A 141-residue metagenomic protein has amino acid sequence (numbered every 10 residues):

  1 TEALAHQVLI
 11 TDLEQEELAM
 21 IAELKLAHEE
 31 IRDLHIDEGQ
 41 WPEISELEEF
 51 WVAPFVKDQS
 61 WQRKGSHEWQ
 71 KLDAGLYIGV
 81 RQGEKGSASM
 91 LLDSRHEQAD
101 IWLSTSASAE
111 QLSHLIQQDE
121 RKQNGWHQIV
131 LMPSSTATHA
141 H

Functional and structural regions predicted by a protein language model:
T1-A3: Membrane-interface motif at the C-terminal end of an N-terminal transmembrane signal
H6-D12, I31-D58: Short, glycine/small-hydrophobic-rich surface segments
L13-L24: Membrane-proximal amphipathic alpha-helices that sit immediately adjacent to an N-terminal transmembrane/signal-anchor
E14, E43, T105-S108: Serine/threonine-rich low-complexity intrinsically disordered regions
A27: Active-site HxH/HxHxD metal-binding segment of metal-dependent hydrolases
W51-H141: Periplasmic/extracellular, small/polar-rich flexible segments of pilin-like filament-forming proteins
